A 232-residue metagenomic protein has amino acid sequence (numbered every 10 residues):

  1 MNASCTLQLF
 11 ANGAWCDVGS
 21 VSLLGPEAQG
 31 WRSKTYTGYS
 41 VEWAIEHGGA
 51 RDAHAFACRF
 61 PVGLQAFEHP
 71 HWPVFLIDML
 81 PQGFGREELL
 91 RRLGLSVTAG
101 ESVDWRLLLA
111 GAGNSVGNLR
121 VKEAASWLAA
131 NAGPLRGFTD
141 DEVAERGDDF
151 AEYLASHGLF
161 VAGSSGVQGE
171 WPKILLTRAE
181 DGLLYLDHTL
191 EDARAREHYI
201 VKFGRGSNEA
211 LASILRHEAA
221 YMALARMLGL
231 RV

Functional and structural regions predicted by a protein language model:
M1-V232: Phosphate/dinucleotide-binding and metal-coordinating scaffold of catalytic cores in nucleotide-dependent enzymes
